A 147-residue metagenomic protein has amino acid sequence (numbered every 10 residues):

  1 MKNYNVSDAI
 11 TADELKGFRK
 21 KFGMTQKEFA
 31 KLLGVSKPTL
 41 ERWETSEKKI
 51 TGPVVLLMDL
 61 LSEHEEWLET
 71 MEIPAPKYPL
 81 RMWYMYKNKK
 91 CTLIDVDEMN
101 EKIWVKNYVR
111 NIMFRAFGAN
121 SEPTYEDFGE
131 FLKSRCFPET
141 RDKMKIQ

Functional and structural regions predicted by a protein language model:
K2-K21, T25-L32, S36-Q147: Phosphate/dinucleotide-binding and metal-coordinating scaffold of catalytic cores in nucleotide-dependent enzymes
